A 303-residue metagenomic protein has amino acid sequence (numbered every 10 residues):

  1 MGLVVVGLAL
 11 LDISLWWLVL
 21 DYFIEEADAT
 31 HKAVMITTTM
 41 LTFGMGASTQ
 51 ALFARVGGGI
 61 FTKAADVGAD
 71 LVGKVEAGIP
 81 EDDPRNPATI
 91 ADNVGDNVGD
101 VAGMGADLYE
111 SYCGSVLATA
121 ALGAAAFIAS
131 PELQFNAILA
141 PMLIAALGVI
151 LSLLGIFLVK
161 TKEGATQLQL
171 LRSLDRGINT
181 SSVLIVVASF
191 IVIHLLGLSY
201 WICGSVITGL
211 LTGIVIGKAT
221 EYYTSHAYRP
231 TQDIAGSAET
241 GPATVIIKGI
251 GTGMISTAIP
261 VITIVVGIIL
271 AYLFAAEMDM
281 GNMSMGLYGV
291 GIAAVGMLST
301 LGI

Functional and structural regions predicted by a protein language model:
M1-I303: Hydrophobic packing and interface segments
